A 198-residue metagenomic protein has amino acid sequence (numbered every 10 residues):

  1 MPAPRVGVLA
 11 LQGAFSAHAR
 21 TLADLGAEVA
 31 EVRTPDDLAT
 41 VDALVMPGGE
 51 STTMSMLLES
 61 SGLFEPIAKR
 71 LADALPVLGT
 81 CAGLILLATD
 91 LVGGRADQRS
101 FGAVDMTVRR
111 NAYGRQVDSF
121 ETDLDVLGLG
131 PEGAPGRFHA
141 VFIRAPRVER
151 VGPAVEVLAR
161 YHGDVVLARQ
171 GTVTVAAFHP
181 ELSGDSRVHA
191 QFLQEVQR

Functional and structural regions predicted by a protein language model:
M1-P2, D36-L38, K69-R70, L78 (+3 more regions): Solvent-exposed alpha-helices and their adjacent loops that cap or buttress functional pockets in soluble metabolic
M1-S60, E65-K69, E132, S186-R198: N-terminal beta1-alpha1 cap of cysteine-dependent amidohydrolase-like domains
V8, V77-G79, A140: Short glycine-aspartate micro-motif
L11, A82, F178: Cofactor-binding loop segments of dinucleotide-utilizing enzymes, especially the Rossmann-like FAD- and NAD(P)+-binding
V29-A30, V77, V173: Hydrophobic anchor at the start of a short beta-strand that flanks the dinucleotide cofactor-binding loop
V45-P47, L78, V175-A177: Structural motif
E50-L127: Cysteine-nucleophile active-site neighborhood
R110-R198: Amide-donor transfer/coupling interface in amidating biosynthetic enzymes
